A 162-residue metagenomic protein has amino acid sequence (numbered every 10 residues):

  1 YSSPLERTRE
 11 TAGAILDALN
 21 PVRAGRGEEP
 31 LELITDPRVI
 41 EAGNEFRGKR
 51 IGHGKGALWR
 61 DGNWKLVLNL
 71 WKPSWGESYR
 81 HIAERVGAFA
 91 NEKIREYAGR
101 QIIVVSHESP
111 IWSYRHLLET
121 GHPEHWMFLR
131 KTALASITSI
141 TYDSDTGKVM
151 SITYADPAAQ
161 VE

Functional and structural regions predicted by a protein language model:
Y1-K65, T138: Phosphate-coordination/substrate-recognition cap region in phosphate-metabolizing enzymes
S2-S3, E84, V105-S106: Short beta-strand scaffold positions
A14-A18, E92, L117-G121: Active-site catalytic microenvironments for nucleophilic, acid-base chemistry
R60-H81: Short glycine/proline- and acidic residue-enriched helix-loop micro-motifs that form flexible lids or anion-recognition
K93-R100: Glycine-rich phosphate-binding loop signature in dinucleotide/nucleotide-binding domains
R100-E108: Generic beta-sheet signal
E119-K148: Domain-level recognition of soluble alpha/beta enzyme cores, biased toward histidine phosphatases/phosphomutases
S151-E162: Acidic, His/Gly-rich catalytic cores of divalent-metal-dependent hydrolytic chemistry
